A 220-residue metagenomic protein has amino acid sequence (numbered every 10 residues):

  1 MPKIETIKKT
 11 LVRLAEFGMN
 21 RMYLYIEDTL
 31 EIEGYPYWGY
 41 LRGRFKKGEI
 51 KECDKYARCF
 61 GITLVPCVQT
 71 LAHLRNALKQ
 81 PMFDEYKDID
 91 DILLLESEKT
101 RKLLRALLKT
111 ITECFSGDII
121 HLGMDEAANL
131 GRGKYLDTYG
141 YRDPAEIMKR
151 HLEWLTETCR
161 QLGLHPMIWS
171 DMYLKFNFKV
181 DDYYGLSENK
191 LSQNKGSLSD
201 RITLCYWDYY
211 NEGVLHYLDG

Functional and structural regions predicted by a protein language model:
M1-M167: Feature activates predominantly on carbohydrate-active enzymes
F83, P166-G220: Substrate-binding cleft/loops of secretory-pathway carbohydrate-active enzymes
